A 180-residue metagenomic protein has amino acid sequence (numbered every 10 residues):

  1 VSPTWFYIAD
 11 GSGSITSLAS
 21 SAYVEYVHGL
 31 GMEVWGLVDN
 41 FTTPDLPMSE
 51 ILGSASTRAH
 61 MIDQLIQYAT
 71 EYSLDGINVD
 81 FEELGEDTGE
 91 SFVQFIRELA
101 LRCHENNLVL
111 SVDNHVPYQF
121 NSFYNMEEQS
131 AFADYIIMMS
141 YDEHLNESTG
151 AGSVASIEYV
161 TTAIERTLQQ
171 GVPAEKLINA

Functional and structural regions predicted by a protein language model:
V1-P3, V34-V38, I77-V79, L110-V112 (+2 more regions): Hydrophobic faces of well-ordered beta-strands that scaffold small-molecule active sites in alpha/beta enzyme cores
S2-Q64: Glycan-recognition patch characteristic of GH18 chitinases/ENGases and related GlcNAc/peptidoglycan-binding proteins
F6, D39-F41, E82-L84, H115-P117 (+1 more regions): Active-site beta-loop-alpha junctions enriched in small/polar residues
G11-I15, E86-A180: Substrate-binding surface in catalytic domains of secreted glycosidases
A19, G53-E71, Y118-Q129: Short, acidic/polar
V27, A69, C103: Hydrophobic pocket-lining residues that define ligand/cofactor binding sites across diverse proteins
L30, Y72, E105-L108: Helix C-cap/helix->beta junction micro-motif
F41-S49, I77, Y141-E147: Substrate-binding clefts and substrate-entry loops adjacent to catalytic sites of polymer-processing enzymes acting on
